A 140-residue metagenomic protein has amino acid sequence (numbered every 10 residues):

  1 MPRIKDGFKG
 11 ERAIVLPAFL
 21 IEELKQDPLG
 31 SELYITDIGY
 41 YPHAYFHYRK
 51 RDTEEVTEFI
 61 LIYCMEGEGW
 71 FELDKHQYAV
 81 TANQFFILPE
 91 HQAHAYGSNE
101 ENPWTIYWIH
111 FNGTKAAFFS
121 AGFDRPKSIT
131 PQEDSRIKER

Functional and structural regions predicted by a protein language model:
M1-Y34, I129: A short, N-terminal "cap"/entry segment at the start of jelly-roll beta-barrel domains of the cupin/DSBH fold
P17, G113, D134-S135: Short, structured coil/loop segments at alpha-helix boundaries
P28, E58, P131-S135: Generic detection of long, well-ordered alpha-helical segments
G30-P126: N-terminal regulatory/effector-sensing and dimerization cores that precede helix-turn-helix DNA-binding domains
F118-R140: Amphipathic alpha-helical segments enriched in hydrophobic/aromatic residues interleaved with Lys/Arg
